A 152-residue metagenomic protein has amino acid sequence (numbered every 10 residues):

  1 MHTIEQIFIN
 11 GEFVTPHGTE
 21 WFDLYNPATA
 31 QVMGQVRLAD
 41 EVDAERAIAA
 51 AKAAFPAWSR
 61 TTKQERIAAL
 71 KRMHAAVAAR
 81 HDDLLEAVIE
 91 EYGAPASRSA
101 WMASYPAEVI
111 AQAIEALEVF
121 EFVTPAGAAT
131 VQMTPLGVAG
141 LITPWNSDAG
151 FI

Functional and structural regions predicted by a protein language model:
M1-G127: N-terminal Rossmann-like NAD(P)+-binding subdomain of aldehyde/semialdehyde dehydrogenases
F120-I152: Conserved small-residue-rich beta-alpha loop and adjacent elements that most often cradle the phosphate/pyrophosphate
